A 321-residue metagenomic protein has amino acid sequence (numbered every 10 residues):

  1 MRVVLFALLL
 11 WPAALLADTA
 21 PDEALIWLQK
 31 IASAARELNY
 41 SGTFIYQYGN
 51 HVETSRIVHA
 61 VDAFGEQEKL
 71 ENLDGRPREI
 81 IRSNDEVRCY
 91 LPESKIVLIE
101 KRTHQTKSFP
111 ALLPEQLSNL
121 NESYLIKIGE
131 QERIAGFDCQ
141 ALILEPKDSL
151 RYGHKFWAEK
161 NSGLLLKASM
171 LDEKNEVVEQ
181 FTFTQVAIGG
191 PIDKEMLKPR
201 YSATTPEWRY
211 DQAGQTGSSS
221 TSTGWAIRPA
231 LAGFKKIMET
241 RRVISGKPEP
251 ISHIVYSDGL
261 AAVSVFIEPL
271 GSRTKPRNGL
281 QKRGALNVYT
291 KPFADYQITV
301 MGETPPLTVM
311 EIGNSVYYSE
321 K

Functional and structural regions predicted by a protein language model:
M1-V4: Positively charged n-region of N-terminal signal peptides that target proteins for export
P12-A14: N-terminal signal peptide c-region/cleavage motif recognized by signal peptidases
D18-E93, E122-L171: N-terminal mature ectodomain segment of secretory-pathway/periplasmic proteins
C89-L112: Acidic/charged, solvent-exposed loop-and-adjacent secondary-structure segments enriched in E/D, K/R, S/T, and G/P
H104-Q105, K147, L171-N175, Q185-V186: A short acidic/small-residue loop/turn micro-motif
N175-E176, F181-T182, V186-K194, T299-K321: Surface-exposed amphipathic alpha-helical segments
T182, A187-S219: Pro/Ala/Gly-rich low-complexity, hydrophilic intrinsically disordered segments
P206-A294, L307: Short, solvent-exposed recognition patches
